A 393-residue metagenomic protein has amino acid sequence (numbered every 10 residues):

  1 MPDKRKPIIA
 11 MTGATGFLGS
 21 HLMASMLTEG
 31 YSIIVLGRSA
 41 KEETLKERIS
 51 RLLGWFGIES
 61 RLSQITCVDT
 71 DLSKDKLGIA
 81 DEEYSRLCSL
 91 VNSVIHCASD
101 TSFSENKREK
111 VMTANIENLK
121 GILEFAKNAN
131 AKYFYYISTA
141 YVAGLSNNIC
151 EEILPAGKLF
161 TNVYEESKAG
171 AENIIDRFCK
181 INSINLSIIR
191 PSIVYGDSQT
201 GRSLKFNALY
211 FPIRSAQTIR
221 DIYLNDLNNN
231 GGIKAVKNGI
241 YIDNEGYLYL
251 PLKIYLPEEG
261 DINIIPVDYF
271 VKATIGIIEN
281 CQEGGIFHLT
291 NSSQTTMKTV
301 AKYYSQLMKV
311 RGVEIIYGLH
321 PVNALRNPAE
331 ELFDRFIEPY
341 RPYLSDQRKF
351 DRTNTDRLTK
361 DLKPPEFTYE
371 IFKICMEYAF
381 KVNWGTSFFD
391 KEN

Functional and structural regions predicted by a protein language model:
P2, P7-E29: N-terminal Rossmann NAD(P)H-binding glycine-rich loop of SDR-like oxidoreductase domains
I34-I65: Glycine-rich phosphate-binding loop and adjoining beta1-alpha1-beta2 segment of Rossmann-like nucleotide-binding folds
S60-E117, N128: NAD(P)H-binding glycine-rich loop region in Rossmannoid oxidoreductase-like domains and their noncatalytic homologs
S93-H96, S104-E109, T113, E117-E166 (+2 more regions): Conserved Rossmann-fold NAD(P)-dependent oxidoreductase catalytic core, especially the SDR/UDP-sugar
L159-S192, D197: Active-site Tyr-X1-5-Lys
Y210-F287, S292-Q294, K302-S305: Alpha-helical substrate-binding/gating segment
K272-P339, D390-E392: Mid/C-terminal beta-alpha module of Rossmann-like enzyme folds, strongest in SDR-family dehydrogenases/epimerases
T295-T296, V310-G318, L332-N393: C-terminal amphipathic/interface module of NAD(P)-dependent oxidoreductases and related NAD-binding regulators
